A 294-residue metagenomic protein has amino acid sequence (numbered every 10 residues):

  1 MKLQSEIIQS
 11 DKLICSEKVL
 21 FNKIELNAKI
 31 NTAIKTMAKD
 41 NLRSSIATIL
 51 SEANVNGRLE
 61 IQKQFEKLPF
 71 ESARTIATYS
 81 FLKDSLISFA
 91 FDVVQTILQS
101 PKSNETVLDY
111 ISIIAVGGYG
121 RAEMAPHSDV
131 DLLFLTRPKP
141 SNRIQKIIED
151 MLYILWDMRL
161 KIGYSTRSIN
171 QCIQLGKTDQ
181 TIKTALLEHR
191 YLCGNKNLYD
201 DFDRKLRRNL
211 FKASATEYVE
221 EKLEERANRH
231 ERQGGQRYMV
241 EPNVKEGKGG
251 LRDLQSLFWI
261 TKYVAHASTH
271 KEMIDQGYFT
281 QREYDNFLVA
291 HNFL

Functional and structural regions predicted by a protein language model:
M1-L294: A nucleotide- and high-energy phosphate-metabolite-utilizing enzyme signature
